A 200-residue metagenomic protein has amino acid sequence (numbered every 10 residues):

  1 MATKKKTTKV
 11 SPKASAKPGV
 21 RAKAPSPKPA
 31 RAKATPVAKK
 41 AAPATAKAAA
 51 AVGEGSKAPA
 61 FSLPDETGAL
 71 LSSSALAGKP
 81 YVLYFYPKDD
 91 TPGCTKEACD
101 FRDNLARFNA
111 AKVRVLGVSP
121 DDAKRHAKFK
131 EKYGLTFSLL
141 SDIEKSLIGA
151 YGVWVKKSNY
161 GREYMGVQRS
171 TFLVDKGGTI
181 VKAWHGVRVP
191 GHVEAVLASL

Functional and structural regions predicted by a protein language model:
A2-L200: Chalcogenol-based redox active-site neighborhoods
